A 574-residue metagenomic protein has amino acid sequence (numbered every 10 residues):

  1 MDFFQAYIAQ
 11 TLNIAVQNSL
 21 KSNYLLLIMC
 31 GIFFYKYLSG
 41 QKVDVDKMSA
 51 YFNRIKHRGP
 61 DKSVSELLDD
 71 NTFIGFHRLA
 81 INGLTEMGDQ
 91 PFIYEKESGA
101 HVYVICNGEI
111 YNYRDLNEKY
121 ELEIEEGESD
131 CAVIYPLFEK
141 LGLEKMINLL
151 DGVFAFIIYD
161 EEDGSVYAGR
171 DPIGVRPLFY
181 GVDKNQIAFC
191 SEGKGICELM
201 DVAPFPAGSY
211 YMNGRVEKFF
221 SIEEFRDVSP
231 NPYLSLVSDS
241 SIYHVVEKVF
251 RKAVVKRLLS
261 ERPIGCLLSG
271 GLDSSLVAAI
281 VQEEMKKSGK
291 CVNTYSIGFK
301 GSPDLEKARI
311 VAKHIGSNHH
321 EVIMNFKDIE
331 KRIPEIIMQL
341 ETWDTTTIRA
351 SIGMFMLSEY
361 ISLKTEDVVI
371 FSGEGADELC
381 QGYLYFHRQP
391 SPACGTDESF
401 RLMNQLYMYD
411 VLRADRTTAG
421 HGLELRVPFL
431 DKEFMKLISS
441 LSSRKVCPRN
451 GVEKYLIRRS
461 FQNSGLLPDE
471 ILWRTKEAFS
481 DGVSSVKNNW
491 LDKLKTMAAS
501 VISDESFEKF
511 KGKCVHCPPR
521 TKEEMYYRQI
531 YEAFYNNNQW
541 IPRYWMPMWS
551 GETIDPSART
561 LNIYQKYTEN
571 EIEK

Functional and structural regions predicted by a protein language model:
Q5, L12-V16, L20, Y24-L27 (+9 more regions): ATP-dependent adenylate-handling active sites, centered on carboxylate activation for C-N bond formation
I8, L25-I105, E109, K140-V237 (+4 more regions): N-terminal glutamine amidotransferase
M48, E95, C106-D160, L267 (+3 more regions): Short histidine
H57-L67, G127-V133, L178, R449-K454: A short, aromatic/hydrophobic, helix- or strand-capping loop or linear motif that either lines the entrance/gate
S65, F92, E125, L150 (+5 more regions): Short clusters of hydrophobic/aromatic residues that line enzyme substrate/ligand-binding pockets
K119-E126, L141-K145, I196-V202, W343-D344 (+1 more regions): Short, polar/flexible loop-turn hinges at active-site or ligand-entry regions and domain interfaces
E125, P468-T475: A short alpha-helix-loop-beta-strand transition element characteristic of N-terminal alpha/beta dinucleotide-binding
